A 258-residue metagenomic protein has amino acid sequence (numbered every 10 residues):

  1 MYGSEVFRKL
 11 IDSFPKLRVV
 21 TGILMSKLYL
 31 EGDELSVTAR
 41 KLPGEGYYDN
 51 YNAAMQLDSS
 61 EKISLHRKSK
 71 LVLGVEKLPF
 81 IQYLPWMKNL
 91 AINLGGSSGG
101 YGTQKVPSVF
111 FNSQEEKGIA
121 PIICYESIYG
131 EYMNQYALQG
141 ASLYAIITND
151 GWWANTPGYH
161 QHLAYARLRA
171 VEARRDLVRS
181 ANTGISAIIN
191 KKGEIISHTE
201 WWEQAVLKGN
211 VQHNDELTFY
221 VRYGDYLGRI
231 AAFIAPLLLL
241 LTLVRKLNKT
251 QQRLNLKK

Functional and structural regions predicted by a protein language model:
M1-K258: Enzyme catalytic cores with a strong preference for nitrogen-chemistry domains
